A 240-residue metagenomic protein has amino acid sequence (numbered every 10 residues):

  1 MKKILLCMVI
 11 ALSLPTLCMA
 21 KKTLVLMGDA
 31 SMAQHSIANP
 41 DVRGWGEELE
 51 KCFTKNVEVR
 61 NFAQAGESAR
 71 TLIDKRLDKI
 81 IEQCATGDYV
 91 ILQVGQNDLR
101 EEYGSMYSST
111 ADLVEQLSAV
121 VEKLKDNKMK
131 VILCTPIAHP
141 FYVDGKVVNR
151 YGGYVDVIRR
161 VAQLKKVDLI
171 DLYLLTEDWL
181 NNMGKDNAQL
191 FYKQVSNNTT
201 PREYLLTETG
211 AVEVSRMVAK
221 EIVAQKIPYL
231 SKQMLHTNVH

Functional and structural regions predicted by a protein language model:
I4-L14: Sec-dependent N-terminal signal peptides
C18-Q64, D78-T86: Serine-esterase "nucleophile elbow" of acetyl-processing enzymes
M32-A33, G66-S68, A138-P140: Short histidine/acidic/glycine/proline-rich micro-motifs that form metal- and phosphate-coordinating active-site loops
Q64-A69, T237: Acidic helix-start/capping segments at beta-turn-to-alpha-helix junctions
S68-R76: Structural motif
K75-L235, V239: Alpha-helical cap/lid subdomain in secreted, periplasmic, or secretory-pathway luminal O-acyl-processing enzymes
